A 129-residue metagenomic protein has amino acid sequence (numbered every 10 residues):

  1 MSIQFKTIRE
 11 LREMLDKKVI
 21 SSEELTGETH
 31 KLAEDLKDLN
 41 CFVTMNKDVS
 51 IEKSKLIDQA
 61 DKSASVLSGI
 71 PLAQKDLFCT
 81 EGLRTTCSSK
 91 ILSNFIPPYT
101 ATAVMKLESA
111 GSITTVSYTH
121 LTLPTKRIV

Functional and structural regions predicted by a protein language model:
M1-M45, I51: An N-terminal boundary/leader segment
I3-Q4, A60-I70: Flexible N-terminal pre-Rossmann segment of NAD(P)-dependent oxidoreductases
D48-K55, G111-S112: Long amphipathic alpha-helix in the N-terminal Rossmann-like dinucleotide-binding domain of NAD(P)-dependent
L56-D58, I91: Conserved amphipathic alpha-helix within the SDR
V66-K106, A110: Enzymes and membrane/adaptor proteins characterized by extended Gly/Ser/Thr/Asp/Glu-rich, aromatic-dotted
Q74, T114-S117: General beta-strand structural signal in soluble alpha/beta enzymes
Y118-T125: Conserved small/polar residues in nucleotide/adenosyl-binding loops
